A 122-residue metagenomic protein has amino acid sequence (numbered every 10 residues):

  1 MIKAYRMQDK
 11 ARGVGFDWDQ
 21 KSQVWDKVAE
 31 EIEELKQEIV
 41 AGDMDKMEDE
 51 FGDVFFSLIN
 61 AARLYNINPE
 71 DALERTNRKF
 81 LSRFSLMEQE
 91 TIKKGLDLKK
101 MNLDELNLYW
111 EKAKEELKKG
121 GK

Functional and structural regions predicted by a protein language model:
M1-F51, F55-K122: Flexible "arm" and connector segments at domain edges
